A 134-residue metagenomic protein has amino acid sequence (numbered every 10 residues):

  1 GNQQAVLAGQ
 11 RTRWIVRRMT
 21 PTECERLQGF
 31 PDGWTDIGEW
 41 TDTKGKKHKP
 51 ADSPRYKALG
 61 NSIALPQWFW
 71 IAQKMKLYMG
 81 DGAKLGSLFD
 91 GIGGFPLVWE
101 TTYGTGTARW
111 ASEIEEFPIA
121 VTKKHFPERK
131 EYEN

Functional and structural regions predicted by a protein language model:
G1-D90, G94: C-terminal target-recognition/interaction regions appended to catalytic cores
M79-N134: Core alpha/beta nucleotide-donor-binding catalytic domains of modification enzymes
